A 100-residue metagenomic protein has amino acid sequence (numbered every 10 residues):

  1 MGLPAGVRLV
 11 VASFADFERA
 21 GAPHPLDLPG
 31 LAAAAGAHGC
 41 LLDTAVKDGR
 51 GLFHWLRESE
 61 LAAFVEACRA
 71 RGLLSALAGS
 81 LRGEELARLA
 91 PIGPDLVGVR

Functional and structural regions predicted by a protein language model:
M1-L74, E84: Conserved anion-binding
L77-R100: C-terminal alpha-helical cap/extension of soluble enzyme domains
